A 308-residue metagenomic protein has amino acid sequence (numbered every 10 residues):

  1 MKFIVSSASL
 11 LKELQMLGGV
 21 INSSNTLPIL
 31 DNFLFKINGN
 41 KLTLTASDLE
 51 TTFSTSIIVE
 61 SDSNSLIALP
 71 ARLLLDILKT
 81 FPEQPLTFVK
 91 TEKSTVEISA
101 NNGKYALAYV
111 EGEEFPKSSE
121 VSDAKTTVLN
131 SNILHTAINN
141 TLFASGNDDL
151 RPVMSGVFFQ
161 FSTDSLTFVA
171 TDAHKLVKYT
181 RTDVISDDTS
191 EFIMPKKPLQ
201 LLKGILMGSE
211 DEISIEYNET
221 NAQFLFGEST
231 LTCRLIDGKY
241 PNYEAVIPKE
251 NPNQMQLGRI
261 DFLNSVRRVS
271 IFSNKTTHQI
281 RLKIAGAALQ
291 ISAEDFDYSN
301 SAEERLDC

Functional and structural regions predicted by a protein language model:
M1-C308: Structural preference for solvent-exposed beta-strand-turn elements and adjacent flexible terminal/loop segments within
